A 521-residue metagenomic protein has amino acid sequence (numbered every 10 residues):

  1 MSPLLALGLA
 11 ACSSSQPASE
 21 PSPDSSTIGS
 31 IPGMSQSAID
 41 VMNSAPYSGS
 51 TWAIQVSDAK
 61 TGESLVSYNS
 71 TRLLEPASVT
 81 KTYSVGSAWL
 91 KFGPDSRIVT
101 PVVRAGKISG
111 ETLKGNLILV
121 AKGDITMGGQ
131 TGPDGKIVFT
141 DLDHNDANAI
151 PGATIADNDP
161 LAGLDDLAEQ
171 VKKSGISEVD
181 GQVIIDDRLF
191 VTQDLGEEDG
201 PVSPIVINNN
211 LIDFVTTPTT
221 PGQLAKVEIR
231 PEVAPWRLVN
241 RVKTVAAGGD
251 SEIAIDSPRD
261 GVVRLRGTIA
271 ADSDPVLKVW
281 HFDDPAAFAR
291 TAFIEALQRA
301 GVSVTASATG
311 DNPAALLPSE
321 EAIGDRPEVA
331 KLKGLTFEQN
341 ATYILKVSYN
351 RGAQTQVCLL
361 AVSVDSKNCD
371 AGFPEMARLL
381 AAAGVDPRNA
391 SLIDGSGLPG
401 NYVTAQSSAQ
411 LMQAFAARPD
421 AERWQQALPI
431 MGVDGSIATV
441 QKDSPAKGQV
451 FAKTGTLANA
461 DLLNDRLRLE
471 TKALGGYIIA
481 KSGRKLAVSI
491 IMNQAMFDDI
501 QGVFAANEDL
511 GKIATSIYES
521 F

Functional and structural regions predicted by a protein language model:
M1-L5: Sec-dependent N-terminal signal peptides
G8-A11: C-terminal motif of bacterial Sec signal peptides marking the signal peptidase cleavage site
Q16-N43, L90-P387, S482, E508 (+2 more regions): Conserved serine DD-peptidase/penicillin-binding transpeptidase domain and beta-lactam-recognizing active-site
N43-Y68, T309: A short, well-structured edge-of-sheet supersecondary motif
G62, K81-A88, V183, I205 (+5 more regions): Residue-level preference for non-acidic, small/hydrophobic
L65-S67, P160-A162, N350, Q354-F521: Small-residue-rich helix-loop
S67-S87: Short active-site loop at a secondary-structure junction that contains or immediately precedes the catalytic residue(s)
N69-L74, V279, G397-P399: A short glycine/serine-rich beta->alpha loop
